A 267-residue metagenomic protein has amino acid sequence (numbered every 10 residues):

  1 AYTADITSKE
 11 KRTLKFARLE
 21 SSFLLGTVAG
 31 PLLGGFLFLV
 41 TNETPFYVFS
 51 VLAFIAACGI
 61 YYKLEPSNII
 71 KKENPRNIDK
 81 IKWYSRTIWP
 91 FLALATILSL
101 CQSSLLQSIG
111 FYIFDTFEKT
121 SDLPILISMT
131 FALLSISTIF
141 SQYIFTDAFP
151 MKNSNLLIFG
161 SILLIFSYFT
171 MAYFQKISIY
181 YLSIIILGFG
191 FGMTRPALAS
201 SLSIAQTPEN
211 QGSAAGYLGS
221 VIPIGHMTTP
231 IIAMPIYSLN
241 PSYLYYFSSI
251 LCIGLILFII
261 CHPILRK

Functional and structural regions predicted by a protein language model:
A1-F23: Cytoplasmic helix-loop-helix junction between adjacent transmembrane helices in 12-TM secondary transporters
A1-T7, M193-Q206: Intracellular juxtamembrane helix-capping segments at the cytosolic ends of symmetry-related transmembrane helices
I60-E73, C261-K267: Helix-loop junctions on the cytosolic side of multi-pass membrane transporters, especially the intracellular loop
E65-L94: Juxtamembrane intracellular "pre-TM" segments in multi-pass secondary transporters
Q107-I125: Short amphipathic helix-loop junctions that connect adjacent transmembrane helices in Major Facilitator Superfamily/SLC
F140-N153: Helix-to-loop junctions at the C-terminal end of transmembrane segments in multipass secondary transporters
N155-F169: Structural signature of the two symmetry-related core transmembrane helices
E209-S238: A late C-terminal transmembrane helix in Major Facilitator Superfamily
